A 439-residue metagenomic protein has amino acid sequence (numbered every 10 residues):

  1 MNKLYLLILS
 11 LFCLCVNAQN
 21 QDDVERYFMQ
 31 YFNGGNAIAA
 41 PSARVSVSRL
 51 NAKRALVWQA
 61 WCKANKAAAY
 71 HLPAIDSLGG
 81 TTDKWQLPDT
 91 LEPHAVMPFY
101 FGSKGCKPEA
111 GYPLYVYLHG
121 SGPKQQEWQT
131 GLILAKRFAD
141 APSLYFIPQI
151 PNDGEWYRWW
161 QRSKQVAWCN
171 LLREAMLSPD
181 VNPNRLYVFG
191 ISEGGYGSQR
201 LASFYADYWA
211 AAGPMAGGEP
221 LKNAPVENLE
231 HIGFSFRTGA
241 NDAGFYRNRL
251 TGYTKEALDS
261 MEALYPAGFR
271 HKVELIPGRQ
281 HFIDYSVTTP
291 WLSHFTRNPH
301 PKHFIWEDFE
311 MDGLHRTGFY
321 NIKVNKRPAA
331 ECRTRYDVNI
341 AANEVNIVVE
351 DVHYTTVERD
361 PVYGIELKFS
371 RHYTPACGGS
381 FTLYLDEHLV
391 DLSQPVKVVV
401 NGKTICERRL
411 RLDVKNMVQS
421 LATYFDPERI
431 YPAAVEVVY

Functional and structural regions predicted by a protein language model:
M1-D23: Bacterial Sec-dependent N-terminal signal peptides
Q19-Y112, S393, C406-Y439: A domain-start/cap signature at the N-terminus of enzymes
N20-A39, M261-Y439: Alpha/beta-hydrolase-fold serine-hydrolase catalytic core, especially in secreted/extracellular enzymes
A110-L114, D140-Y145, N182-L186, A206-A211 (+2 more regions): Loop/turn elements at helix/coil->beta-strand transitions in domains of secreted/extracellular proteins
G111, Q125-G131, W156-Q161, Q199-L201 (+3 more regions): Short, solvent-exposed loop/turn and secondary-structure capping segments
G111-L177: Active-site machinery of serine-nucleophile hydrolases
L177, N184-E230: Primarily recognizes the serine-hydrolase "nucleophile elbow" in alpha/beta-hydrolase and SGNH/GDSL folds
A211-T296: The feature captures the conserved acid-bearing segment of alpha/beta-hydrolase catalytic domains
